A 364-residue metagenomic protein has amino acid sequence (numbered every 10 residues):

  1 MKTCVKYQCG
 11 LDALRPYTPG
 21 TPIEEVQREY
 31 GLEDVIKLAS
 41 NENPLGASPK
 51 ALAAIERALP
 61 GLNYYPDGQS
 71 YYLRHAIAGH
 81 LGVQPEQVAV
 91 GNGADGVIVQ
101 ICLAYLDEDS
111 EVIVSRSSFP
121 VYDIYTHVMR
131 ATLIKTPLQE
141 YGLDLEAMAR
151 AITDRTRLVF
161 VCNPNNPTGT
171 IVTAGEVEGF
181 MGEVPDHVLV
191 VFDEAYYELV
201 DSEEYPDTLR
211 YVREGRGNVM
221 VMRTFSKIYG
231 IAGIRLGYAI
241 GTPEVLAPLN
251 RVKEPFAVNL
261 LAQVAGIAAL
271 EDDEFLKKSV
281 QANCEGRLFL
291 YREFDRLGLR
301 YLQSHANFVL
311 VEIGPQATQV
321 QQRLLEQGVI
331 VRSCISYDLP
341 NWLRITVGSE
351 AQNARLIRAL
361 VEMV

Functional and structural regions predicted by a protein language model:
K2-G93, Q100: N-terminal small-domain helix-loop-helix segment of the aminotransferase-like
D34, Q84-V88, E108-E111, R155 (+4 more regions): Short acidic capping loops at alpha-helix termini that bridge into adjacent secondary structure
Q69, N218-L302: PLP-dependent aminotransferase class I/II
A104-V161: PLP-dependent aminotransferase-like
L143-R155, P167-V190, Y196-S226: Active-site pre-lysine segment of PLP-dependent enzymes
V161, F192-D193: Hydrophobic residues in beta-strands of the RecA-like P-loop NTPase core, especially within AAA+ ATPase
C284, L288, E293-Q327, L343: Conserved PLP-binding catalytic core of the aspartate aminotransferase-like
R323-Q327, R332, S336-V364: PLP-dependent enzyme catalytic core of the Aspartate aminotransferase-like
